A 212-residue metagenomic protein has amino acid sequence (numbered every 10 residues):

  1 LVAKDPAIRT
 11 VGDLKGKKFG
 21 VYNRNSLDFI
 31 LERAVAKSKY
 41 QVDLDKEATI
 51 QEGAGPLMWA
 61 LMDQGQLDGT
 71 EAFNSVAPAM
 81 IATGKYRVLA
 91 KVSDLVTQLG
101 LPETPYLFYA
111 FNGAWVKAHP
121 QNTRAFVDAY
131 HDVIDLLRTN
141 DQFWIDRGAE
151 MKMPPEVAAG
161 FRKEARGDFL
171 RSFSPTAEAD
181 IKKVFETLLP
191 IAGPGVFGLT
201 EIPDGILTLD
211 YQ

Functional and structural regions predicted by a protein language model:
L1-A3, I8-A82, E178, K182: Bilobed "Venus flytrap"/periplasmic-binding protein-like clamshell domains and structurally analogous long
P6, R24, G55, S93-D94 (+2 more regions): Residues that form or immediately flank small-molecule/cofactor binding pockets and catalytic motifs
I8, Q41-L44, M153, G193-L199: Helix N-cap/coil-helix junction residues
R9-T10, S174, L207-T208: A diffuse structural propensity rather than consistent per-protein peaks
P56-A149: Pocket-lining segment of extracytoplasmic ligand-binding domains
P78-A79, V96-T97, P154, E164 (+1 more regions): Short secondary-structure capping/turn micro-motifs that flank functional sites
V116-P194: Secondary-structure end/capping motifs
K182-Q212: Conserved C-terminal helix/tail region of periplasmic/extracytoplasmic solute-binding proteins
